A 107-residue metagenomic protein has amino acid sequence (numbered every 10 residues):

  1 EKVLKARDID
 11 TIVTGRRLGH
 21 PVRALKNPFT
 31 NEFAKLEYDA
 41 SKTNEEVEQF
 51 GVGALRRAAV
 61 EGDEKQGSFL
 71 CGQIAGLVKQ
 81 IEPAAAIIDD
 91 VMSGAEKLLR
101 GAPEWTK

Functional and structural regions predicted by a protein language model:
E1-K107: Conserved active-site-proximal phosphate/metal-binding subdomains
